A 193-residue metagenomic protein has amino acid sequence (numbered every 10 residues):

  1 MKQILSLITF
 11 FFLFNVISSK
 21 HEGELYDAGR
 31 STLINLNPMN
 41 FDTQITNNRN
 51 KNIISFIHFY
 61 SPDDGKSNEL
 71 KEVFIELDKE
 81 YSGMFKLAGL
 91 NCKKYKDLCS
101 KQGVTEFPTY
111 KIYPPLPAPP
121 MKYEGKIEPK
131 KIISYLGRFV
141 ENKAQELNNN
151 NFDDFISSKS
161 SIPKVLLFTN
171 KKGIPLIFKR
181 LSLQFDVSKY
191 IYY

Functional and structural regions predicted by a protein language model:
I4-F56, E76, E80-K164, T169-K172 (+2 more regions): N-terminal leader/targeting and pre-domain segments
S61-P62: Active-site beta-to-alpha loop of glycosyltransferases that engages the nucleotide-sugar donor
G65-S82, K172-S188: Typically the conserved alpha-helix immediately C-terminal to a functionally engaged Cys/Sec in thioredoxin-like
